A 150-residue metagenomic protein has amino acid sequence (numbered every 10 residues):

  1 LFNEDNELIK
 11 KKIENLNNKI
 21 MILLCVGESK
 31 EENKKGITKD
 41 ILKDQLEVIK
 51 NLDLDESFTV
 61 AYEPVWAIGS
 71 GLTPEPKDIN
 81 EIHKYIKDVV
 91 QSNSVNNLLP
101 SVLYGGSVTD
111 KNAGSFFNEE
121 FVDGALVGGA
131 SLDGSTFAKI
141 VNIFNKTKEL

Functional and structural regions predicted by a protein language model:
L1-L150: Active-site loop-to-helix "anion-binding N-cap" substructures in soluble metabolic enzymes
